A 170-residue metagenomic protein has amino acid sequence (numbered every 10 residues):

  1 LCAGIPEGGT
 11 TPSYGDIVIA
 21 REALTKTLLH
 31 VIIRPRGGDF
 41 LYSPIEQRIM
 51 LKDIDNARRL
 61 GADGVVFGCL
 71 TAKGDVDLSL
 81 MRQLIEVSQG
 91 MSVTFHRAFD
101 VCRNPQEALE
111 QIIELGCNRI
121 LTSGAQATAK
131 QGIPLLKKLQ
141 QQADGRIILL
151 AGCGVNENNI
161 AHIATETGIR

Functional and structural regions predicted by a protein language model:
L1, L29-I33, V65-F67, V93-R97 (+3 more regions): Hydrophobic faces of well-ordered beta-strands that scaffold small-molecule active sites in alpha/beta enzyme cores
L1-G4, L60-G61, G116: Catalytic domains of carbohydrate-active enzymes, especially glycoside hydrolases
C2, G9-T11: N-terminal beta-alpha supersecondary unit
A3-I5, I33-G37, T71-K73, R97-R103 (+2 more regions): Active-site-proximal loop/turn and secondary-structure-junction residues that shape catalytic pockets, frequently
T11-G15, G64-V76, F99-K138: Glycine/Thr-rich beta-alpha phosphate-binding loop at enzyme active sites
P12-M81: Glycine/small-residue-rich loop that forms an oxyanion/phosphate-binding "nest" at active or ligand-binding sites
V18-L24, R58, R82-Q89, L136-D144 (+1 more regions): Surface-exposed amphipathic alpha-helices with a cationic face
G38-N56, D100-L115, L139-G145, L149 (+1 more regions): Catalytic cores of alpha/beta
